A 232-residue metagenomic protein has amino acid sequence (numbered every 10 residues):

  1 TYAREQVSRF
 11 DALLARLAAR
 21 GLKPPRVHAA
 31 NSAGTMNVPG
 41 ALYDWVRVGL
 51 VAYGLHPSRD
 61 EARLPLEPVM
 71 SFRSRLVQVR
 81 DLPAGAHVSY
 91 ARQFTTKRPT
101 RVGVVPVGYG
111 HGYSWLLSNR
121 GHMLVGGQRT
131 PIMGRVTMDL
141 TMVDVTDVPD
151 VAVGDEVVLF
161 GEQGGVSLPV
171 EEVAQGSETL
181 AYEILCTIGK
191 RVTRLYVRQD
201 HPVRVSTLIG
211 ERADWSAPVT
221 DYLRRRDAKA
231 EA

Functional and structural regions predicted by a protein language model:
T1-R75, V79-P83, P149, V205 (+2 more regions): Active-site loop/helix belt of alpha/beta enzymes
D81-A232: C-terminal accessory subdomain/extension
